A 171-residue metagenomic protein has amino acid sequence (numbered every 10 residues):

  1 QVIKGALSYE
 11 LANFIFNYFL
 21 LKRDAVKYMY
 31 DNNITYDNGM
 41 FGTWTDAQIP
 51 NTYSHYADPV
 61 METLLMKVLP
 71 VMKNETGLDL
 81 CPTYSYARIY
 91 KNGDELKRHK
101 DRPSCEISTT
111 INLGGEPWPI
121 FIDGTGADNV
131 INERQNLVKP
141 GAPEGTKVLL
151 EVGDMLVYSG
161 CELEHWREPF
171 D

Functional and structural regions predicted by a protein language model:
Q1-T76: Non-heme Fe(II)/2-oxoglutarate
Q48, C81-P82, V130: Structural/interface elements that position substrates and couple domains in central-metabolism enzymes
K67-V71, Y86, S108: Generic beta-strand or strand-like secondary-structure segments
G77-Y86: A short coil-to-beta-strand element that immediately follows conserved catalytic motifs
I89: Conserved active-site beta-strand element of glycosyltransferases/polysaccharide synthases
N92-L163: Catalytic core of non-heme Fe(II) oxygenases with the double-stranded beta-helix
H165-D171: Ligand-binding loop in jelly-roll beta-barrel domains
